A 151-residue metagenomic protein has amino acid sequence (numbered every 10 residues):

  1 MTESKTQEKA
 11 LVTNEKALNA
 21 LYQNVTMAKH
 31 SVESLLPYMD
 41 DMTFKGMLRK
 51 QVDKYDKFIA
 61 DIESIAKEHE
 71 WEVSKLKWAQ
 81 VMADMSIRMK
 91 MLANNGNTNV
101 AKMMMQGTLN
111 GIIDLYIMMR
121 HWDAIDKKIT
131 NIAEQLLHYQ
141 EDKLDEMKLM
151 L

Functional and structural regions predicted by a protein language model:
S4-E15, D40, S64-K67, K90-N97: Short, charged, low-complexity loops and linkers
E8, G46, D53, W71-K90 (+1 more regions): Charge-rich, acidic-biased intrinsically disordered regions
E8-M39, N99-D123: Alpha-helical bundle segments that constitute or directly flank the non-heme di-iron/ferroxidase center
T13-L21, M42-A60, N97-M103, K127-Y139: Alpha-helical scaffold segments that form or flank carboxylate-/histidine-based iron centers
L21, A28, L35, F58 (+6 more regions): Amphipathic alpha-helices that form helix-helix packing interfaces
F44-W78, M147-M150: Conserved alpha-helical segments that form or flank metal/cofactor-binding pockets of metalloenzymes
A60, S64-I112: Carboxylate-rich helix-loop segments that flank metal/cofactor sites and access channels in metalloenzymes
G107-L151: Preference for long, well-ordered alpha-helical segments
